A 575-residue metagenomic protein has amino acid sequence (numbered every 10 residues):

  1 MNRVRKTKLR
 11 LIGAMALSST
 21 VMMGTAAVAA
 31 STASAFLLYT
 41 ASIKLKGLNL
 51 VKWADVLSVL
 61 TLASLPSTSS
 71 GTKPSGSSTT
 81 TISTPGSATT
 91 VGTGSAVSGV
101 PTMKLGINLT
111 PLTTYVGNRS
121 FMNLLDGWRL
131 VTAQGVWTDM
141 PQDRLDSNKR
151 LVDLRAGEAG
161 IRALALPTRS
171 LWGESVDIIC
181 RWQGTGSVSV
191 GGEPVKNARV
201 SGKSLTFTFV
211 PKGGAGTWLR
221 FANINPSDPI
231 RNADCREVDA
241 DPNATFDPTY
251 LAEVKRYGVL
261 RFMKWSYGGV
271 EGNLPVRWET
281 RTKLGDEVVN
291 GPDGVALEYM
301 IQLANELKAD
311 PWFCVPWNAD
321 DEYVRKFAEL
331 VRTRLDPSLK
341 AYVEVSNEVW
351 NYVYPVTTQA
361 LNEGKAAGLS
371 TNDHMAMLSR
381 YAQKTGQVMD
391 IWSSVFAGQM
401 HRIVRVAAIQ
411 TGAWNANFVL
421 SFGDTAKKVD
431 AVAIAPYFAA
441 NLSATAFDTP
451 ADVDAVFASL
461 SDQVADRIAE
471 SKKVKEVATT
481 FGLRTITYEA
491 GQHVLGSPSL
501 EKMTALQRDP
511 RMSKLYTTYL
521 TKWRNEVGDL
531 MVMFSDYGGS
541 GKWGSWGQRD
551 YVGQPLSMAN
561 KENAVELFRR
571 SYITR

Functional and structural regions predicted by a protein language model:
M1-R3: Short, low-complexity, intrinsically disordered N-terminal modules that encode targeting/processing signals
R5-T25: Gram-negative bacterial Sec-dependent N-terminal signal peptides
M15, G47-N49, T61-L62, P66: Short, flexible coil/linker elements and helix-boundary hinge sites characteristic of intrinsically disordered
A26-L38, V59-A63: Signal peptide processing junction and immediate N-terminal pro/mature segment of secreted/exported proteins
A33-Y39, K44-G47, K52-V56, T68-G76 (+5 more regions): Non-catalytic accessory regions flanking glycosidase/transglycosidase catalytic cores in CAZymes
